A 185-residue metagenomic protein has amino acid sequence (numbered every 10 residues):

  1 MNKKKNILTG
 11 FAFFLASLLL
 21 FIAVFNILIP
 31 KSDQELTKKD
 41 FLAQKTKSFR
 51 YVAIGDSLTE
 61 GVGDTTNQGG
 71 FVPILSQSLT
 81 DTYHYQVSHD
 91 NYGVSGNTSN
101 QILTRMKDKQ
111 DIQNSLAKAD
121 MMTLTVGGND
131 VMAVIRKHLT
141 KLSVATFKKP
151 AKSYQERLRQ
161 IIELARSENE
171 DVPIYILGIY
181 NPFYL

Functional and structural regions predicted by a protein language model:
M1-I7: N-terminal Lys/Arg-rich, disordered targeting/topogenic segments
T9-N26: Hydrophobic membrane-insertion alpha-helices, especially the h-region of bacterial N-terminal signal peptides
P30-G93, N114: Serine-esterase "nucleophile elbow" of acetyl-processing enzymes
V62-Q68, G93-N97, K141-K149: Acidic/histidine-rich helix-loop elements that form or flank divalent-metal/phosphate-binding sites at the catalytic
V62-T65, I102, V134-R136: Short, solvent-exposed loop/turn and secondary-structure capping segments
G93-S99, N129-V134: Active-site neighborhood of divalent metal-dependent phosphoester/pyrophosphate hydrolases
G96-D108: Structural motif
D111-L185: Alpha-helical cap/lid subdomain in secreted, periplasmic, or secretory-pathway luminal O-acyl-processing enzymes
